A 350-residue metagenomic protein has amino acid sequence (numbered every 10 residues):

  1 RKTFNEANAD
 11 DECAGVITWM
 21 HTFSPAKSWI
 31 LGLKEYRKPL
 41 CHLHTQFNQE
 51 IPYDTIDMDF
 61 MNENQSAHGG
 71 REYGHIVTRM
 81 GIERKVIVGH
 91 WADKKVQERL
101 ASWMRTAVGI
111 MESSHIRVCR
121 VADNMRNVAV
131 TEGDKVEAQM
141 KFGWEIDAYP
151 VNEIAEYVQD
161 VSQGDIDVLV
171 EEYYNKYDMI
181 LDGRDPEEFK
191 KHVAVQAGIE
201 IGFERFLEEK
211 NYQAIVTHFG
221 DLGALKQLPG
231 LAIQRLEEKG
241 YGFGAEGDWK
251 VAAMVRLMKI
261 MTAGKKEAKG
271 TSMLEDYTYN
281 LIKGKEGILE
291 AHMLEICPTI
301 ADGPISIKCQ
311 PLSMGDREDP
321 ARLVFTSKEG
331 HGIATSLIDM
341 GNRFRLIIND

Functional and structural regions predicted by a protein language model:
R1-A214: Metallocofactor- and cofactor-centric catalytic cores in central/energy metabolism, strongly enriched
H21, K38, H44, P52-Y53 (+5 more regions): Anaerobic metallocofactor- and corrinoid-dependent redox/one-carbon enzyme cores, especially those from methanogenesis
